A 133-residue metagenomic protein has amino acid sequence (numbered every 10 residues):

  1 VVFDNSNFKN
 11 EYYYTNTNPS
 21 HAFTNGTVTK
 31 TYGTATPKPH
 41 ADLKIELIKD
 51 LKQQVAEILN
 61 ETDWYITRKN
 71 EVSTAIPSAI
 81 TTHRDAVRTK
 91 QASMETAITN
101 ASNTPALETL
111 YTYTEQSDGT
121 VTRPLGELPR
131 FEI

Functional and structural regions predicted by a protein language model:
V1-I133: A preference for well-ordered globular domain cores that mediate specific macromolecular interactions or catalysis
